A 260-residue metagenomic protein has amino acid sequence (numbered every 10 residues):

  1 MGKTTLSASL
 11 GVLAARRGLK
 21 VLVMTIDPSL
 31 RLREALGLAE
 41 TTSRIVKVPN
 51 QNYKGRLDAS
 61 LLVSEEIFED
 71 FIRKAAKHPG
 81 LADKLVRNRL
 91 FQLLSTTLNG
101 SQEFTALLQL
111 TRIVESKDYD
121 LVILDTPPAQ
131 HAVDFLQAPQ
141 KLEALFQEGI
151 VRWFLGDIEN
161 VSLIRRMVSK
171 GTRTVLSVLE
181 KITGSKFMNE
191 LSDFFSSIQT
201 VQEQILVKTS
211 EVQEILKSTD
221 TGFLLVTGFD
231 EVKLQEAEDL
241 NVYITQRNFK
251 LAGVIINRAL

Functional and structural regions predicted by a protein language model:
K3: Conserved lysine of the Walker
L6-R17, V21-K217, G222-F229, K233-L234 (+1 more regions): Flexible phosphate-sensing "switch/lid" loops adjacent to ATP/NTP-binding sites across phosphate-transfer
Q51, I244-K250: Arginine/glycine-rich "motif VI" loop of SF2 helicases in the C-terminal RecA-like domain
T111, N241-I244: Short amphipathic alpha-helices and their capping/turn segments at secondary-structure boundaries
E236-L240: Short alpha-helix in the alpha/beta-hydrolase fold that links the catalytic acid
N248-L260: Beta-strand-loop-alpha "switch" segments that mediate conformational coupling across diverse proteins
